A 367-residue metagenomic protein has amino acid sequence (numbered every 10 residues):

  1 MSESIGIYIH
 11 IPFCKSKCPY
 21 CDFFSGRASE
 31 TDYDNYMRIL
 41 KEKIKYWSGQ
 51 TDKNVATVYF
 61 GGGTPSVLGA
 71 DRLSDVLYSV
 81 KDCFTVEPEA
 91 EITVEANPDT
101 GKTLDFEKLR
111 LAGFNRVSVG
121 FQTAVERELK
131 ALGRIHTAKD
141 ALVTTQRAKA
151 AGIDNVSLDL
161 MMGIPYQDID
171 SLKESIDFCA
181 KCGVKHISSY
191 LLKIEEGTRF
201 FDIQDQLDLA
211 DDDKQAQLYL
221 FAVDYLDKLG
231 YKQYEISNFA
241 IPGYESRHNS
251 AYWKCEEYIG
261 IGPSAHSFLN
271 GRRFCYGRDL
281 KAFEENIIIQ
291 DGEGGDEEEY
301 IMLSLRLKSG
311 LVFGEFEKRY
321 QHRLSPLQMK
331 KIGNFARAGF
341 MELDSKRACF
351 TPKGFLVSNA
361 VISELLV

Functional and structural regions predicted by a protein language model:
S2-I5, S25-W47, K53-H322: C-terminal scaffold of the Radical SAM
I9: Conserved N-terminal Rossmann-fold NAD(P)-binding element of oxidoreductases
P12-F23: Local cysteine-cluster metal-coordination motifs and their immediate loop/turn environment, predominantly Fe-S cluster
H322-N334: Short amphipathic alpha-helical interaction segments
A336-K346: A short, conserved structural fragment
R347-P352: Minor-groove-contacting beta-hairpin "wing" of winged helix-turn-helix DNA-binding domains
K353-V367: Short, amphipathic alpha-helical interaction segments positioned at domain boundaries
